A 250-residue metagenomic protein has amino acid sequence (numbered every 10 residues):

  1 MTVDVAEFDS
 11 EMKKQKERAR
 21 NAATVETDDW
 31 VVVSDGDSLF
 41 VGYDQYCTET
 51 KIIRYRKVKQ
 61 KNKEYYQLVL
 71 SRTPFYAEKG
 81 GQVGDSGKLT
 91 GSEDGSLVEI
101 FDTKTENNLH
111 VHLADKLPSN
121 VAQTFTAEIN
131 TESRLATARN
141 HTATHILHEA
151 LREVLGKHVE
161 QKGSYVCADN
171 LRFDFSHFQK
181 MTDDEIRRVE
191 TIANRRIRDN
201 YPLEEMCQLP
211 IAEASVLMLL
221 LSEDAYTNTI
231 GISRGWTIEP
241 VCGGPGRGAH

Functional and structural regions predicted by a protein language model:
M1-H250: A glycine- and charged-residue-rich anion-binding loop/surface
